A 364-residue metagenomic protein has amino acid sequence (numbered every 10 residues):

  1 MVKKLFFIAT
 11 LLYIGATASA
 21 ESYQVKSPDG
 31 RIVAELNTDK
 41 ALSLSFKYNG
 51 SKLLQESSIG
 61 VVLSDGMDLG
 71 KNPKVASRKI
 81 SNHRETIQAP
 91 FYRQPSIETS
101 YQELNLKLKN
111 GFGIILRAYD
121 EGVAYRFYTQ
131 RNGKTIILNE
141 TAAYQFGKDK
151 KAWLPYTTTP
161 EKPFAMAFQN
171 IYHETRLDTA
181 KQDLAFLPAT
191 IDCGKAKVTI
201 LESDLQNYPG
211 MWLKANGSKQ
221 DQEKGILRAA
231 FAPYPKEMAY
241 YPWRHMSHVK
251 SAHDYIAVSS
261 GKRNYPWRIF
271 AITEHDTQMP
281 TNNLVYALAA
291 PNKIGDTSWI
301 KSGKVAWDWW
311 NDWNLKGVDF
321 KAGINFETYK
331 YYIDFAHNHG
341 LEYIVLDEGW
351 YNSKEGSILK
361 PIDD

Functional and structural regions predicted by a protein language model:
V2-I8: Sec-dependent signal peptide recognition, specifically the positively charged N-region followed immediately by
L5, A18-E21, K26: Intrinsically disordered, low-complexity segments enriched in Ser/Pro/Gly/Ala and basic residues
A9-S19: Hydrophobic h-region of N-terminal signal peptides that target proteins for export in Gram-negative bacteria
Y23-A287, N292: N-terminal accessory beta-strand-rich subdomains and adjacent acidic, glycine-rich linkers that precede catalytic cores
I115, G261, S298, K321-N325: Catalytic cores of large soluble enzymes that bind and process phosphate-bearing ligands
K262-Y265, A289-N311: Feature activates predominantly on carbohydrate-active enzymes
T277-N282, K293-T297, W310, N314-F320: Conserved mixed alpha/beta catalytic, RNA-binding, or beta-rich assembly cores of soluble enzyme, regulatory
S302-D364: Substrate-binding cleft of carbohydrate-active enzyme catalytic domains
